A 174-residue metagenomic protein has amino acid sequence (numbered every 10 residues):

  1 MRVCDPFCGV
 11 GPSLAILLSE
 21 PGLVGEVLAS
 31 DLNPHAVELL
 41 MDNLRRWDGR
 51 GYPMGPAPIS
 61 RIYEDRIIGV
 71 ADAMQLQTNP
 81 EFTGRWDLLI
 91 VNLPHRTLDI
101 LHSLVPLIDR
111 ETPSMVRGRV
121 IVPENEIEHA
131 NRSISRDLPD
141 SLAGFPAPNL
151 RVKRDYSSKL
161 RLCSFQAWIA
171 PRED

Functional and structural regions predicted by a protein language model:
M1-F7: Conserved class I S-adenosyl-L-methionine
R2, G25-E26, M115: Residues at the starts of beta-strands that form the adenosine-phosphate
V10-V24: Conserved SAM-binding loop of SAM-dependent methyltransferases across substrates and taxa, primarily the Class I
A15, S19, D42, R46 (+2 more regions): Short, well-ordered alpha-helices that flank and scaffold nucleotide-derived cofactor binding pockets
E20-G22, A29-L32: Conserved adenosyl
S30-G84: S-adenosyl-L-methionine
Q75, F82-D87, H95-S103, D109-D174: C-terminal catalytic and target-recognition region of SAM-dependent MTase-like enzymes, primarily methyltransferases
I90: A conserved beta-strand element that flanks and buttresses the S-adenosyl-L-methionine
